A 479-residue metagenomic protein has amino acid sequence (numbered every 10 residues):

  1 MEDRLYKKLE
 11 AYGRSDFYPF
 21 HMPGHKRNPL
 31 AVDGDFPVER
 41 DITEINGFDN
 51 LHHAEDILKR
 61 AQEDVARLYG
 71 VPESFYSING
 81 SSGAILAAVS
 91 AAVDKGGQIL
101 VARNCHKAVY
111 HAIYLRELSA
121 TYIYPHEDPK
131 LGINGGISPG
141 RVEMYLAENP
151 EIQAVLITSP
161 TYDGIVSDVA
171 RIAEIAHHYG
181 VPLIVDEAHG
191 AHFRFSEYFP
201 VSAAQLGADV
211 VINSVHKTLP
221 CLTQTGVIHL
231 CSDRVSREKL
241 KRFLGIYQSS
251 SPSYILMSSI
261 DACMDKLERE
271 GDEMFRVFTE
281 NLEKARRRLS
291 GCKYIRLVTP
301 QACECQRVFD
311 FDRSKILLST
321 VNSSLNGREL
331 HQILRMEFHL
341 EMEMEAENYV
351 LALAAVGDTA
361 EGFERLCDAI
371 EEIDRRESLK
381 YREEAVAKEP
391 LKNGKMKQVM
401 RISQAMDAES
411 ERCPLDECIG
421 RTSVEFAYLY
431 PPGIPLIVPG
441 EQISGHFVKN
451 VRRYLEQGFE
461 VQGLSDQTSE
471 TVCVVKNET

Functional and structural regions predicted by a protein language model:
M1-V38, P432, L464-S465, E470-V472 (+1 more regions): N-terminal glycine-rich, Lys/His-bearing helix-loop that initiates the first secondary-structure elements of many
E2-E10, A31-V32, H53, V71 (+1 more regions): Conserved PLP-enzyme active-site core in the AAT-like
R27, Y162, K217-T218, D233-V235 (+6 more regions): Short, glycine-/Ser/Thr-/acidic-enriched flexible segments
P37-G80: Conserved N-terminal alpha-helix of the aminotransferase class I/II PLP-enzyme fold
F75-S77, V155-T158, L317, L351-A355: Short glycine-rich or small-residue beta-strand-to-loop segments that form or flank ligand, phosphate, metal/Fe-S
Y76, Y122-Y124, N213, M344 (+1 more regions): Structural signal for conserved beta-strand scaffold positions within catalytic alpha/beta enzyme cores
E117, Y122, E456-Q467: Short, compositionally biased
K284-G463: Conserved C-terminal alpha-helix-loop-beta "cap" of PLP-dependent enzymes that closes/shapes the active-site mouth
